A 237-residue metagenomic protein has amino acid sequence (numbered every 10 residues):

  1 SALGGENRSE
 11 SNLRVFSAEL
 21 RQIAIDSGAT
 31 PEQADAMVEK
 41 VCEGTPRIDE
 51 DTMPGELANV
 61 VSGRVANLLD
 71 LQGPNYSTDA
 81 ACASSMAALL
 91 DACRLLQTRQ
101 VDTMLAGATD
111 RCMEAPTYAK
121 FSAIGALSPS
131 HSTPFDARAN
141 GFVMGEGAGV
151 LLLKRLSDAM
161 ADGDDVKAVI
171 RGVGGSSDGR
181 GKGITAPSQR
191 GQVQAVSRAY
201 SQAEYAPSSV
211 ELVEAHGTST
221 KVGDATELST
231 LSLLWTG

Functional and structural regions predicted by a protein language model:
S1-G237: Condensing-enzyme catalytic core of the thiolase-fold
